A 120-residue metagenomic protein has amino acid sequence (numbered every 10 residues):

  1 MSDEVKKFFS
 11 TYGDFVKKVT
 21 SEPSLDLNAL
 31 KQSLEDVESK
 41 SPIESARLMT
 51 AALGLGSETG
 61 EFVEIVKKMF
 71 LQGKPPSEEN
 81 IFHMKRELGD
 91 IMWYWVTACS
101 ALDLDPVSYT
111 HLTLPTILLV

Functional and structural regions predicted by a protein language model:
M1-G73: Extended low-complexity intrinsically disordered regions
P42, P76, P115: Alpha-helical and His/Cys-centered functional microenvironments
A52-F62, E78-P106: An amphipathic alpha-helical micro-motif enriched in hydrophobic residues with embedded/adjacent acidic residues
T110-T116: Conserved small/polar residues in nucleotide/adenosyl-binding loops
L118-V120: N-terminal low-complexity segments that are often proline-rich with Ser/Thr-Pro
